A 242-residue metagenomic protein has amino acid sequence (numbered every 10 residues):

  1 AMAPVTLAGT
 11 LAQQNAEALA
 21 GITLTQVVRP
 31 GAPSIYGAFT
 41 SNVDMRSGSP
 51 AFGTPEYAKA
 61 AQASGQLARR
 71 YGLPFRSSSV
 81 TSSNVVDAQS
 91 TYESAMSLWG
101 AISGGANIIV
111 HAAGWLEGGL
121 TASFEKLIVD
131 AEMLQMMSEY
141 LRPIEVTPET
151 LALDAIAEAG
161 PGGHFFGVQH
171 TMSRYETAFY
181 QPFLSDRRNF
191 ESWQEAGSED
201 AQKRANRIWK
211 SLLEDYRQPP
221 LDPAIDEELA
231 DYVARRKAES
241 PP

Functional and structural regions predicted by a protein language model:
A1-M133: Glycine-rich anion/phosphate-binding loop at the beta-strand->alpha-helix junction
E125-P242: Catalytic-core signal marking the mid-to-C-terminal active-site face
